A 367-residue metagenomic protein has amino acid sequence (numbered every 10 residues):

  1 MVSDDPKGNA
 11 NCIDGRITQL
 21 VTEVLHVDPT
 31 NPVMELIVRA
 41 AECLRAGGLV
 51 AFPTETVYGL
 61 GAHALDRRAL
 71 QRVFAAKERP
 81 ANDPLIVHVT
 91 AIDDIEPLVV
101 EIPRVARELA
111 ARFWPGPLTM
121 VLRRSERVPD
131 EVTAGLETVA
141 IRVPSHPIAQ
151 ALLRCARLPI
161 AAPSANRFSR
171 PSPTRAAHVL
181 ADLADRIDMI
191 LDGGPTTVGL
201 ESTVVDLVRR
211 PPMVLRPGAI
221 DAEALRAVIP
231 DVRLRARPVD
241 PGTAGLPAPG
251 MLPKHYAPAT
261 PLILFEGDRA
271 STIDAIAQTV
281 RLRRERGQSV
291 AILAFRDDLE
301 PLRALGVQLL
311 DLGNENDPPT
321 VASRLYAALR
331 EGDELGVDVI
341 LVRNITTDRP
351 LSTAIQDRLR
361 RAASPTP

Functional and structural regions predicted by a protein language model:
M1-A10: Extreme N-terminal basic, low-complexity initiation segments that serve as generic localization/processing leaders
G8, D14-P367: Active-site-adjacent structural elements in enzyme catalytic cores
